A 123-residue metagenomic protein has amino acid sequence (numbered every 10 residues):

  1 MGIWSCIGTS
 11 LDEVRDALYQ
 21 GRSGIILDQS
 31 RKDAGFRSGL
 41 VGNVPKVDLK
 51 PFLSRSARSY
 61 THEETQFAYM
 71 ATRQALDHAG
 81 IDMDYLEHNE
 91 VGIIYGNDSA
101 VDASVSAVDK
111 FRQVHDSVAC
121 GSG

Functional and structural regions predicted by a protein language model:
M1-G123: Conserved "HGTGT" condensation-loop signature of ketosynthase/thiolase-family condensing enzymes that catalyze
